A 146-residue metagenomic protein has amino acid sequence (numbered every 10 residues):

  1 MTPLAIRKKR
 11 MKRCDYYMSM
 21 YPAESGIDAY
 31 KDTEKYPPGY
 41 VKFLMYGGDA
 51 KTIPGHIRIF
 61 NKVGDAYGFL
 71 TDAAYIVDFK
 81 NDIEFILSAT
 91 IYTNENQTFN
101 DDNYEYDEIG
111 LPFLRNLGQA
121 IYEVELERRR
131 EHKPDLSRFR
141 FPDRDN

Functional and structural regions predicted by a protein language model:
M1-N146: Structured C-terminal helix/loop/strand segments within mature extracytoplasmic catalytic/sensor domains
